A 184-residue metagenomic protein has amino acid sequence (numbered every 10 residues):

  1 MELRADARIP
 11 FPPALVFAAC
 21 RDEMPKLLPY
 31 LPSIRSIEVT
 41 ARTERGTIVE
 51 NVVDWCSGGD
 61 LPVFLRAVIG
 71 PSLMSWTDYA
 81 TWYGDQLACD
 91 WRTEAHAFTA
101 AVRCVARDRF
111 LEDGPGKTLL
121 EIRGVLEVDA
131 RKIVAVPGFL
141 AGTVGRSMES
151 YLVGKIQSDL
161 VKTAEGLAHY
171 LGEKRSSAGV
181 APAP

Functional and structural regions predicted by a protein language model:
M1, S72-M74, V102: Residue-level preference for beta-strand/loop junctions
M1-F64, G70: Hydrophobic ligand-binding cavity/cleft-lining segments
S33, R175-P184: A composition-biased, non-transmembrane "mature-region" signal
T43-R45, G84, G114-G116: Residue-level recognition of beta-strand termini and adjacent short loop/turns
E50-V52, W76, T81, R92-S150: Beta-strand/loop substructures that line and gate deep hydrophobic ligand-binding cavities in soluble
P62-D85: Helix-adjacent hinge/juxtasegments
P137-G179: A conserved amphipathic terminal alpha-helix motif
